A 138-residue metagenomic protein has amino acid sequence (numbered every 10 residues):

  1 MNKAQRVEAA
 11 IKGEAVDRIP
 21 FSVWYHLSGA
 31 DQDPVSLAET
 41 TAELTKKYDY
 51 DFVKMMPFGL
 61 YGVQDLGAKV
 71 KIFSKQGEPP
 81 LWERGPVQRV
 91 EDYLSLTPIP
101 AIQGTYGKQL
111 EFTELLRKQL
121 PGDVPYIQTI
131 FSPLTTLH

Functional and structural regions predicted by a protein language model:
M1-E78, L115: N-terminal basic, low-complexity leaders that serve as flexible interaction/assembly modules and, when applicable, as
V70-H138: Active-site-proximal, glycine-rich beta->alpha crossover segments in alpha/beta enzymes that shape flexible
